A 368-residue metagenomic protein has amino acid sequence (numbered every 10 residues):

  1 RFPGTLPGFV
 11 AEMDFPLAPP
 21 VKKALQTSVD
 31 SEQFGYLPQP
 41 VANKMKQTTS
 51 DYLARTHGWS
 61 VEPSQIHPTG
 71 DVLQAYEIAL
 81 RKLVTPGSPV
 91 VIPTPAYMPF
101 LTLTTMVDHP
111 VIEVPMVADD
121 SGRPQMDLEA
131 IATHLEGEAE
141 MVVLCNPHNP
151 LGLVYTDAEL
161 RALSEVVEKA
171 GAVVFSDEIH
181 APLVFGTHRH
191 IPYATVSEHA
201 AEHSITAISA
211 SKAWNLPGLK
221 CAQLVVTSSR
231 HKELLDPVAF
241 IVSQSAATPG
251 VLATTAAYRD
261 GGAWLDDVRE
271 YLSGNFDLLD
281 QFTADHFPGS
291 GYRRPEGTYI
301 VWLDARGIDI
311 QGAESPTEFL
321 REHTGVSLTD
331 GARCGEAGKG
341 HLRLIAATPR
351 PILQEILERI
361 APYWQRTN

Functional and structural regions predicted by a protein language model:
R1-D71, I78, R259-D260, T367: N-terminal small-domain helix-loop-helix segment of the aminotransferase-like
S60-I66, P86-P89, A201-S204: Short acidic capping loops at alpha-helix termini that bridge into adjacent secondary structure
R81-L144: PLP-dependent aminotransferase-like
S88, H109, K169-V173, A201-E202: A short helix->loop->beta-strand "cap" motif at the edges of active sites that frequently abuts
M116-H188: Active-site phosphate-binding strand-loop segment of PLP-dependent enzymes
A132-T133, A200, I310-Q311, E318-L328 (+1 more regions): PLP-dependent enzyme catalytic core of the Aspartate aminotransferase-like
E198-S273, Q281, W364: Conserved core segment of the aminotransferase class I/II
T255, L272-D280, Y292-A305: Conserved glycine-rich beta-strand-loop-beta hairpin in the small C-terminal domain of fold type I
